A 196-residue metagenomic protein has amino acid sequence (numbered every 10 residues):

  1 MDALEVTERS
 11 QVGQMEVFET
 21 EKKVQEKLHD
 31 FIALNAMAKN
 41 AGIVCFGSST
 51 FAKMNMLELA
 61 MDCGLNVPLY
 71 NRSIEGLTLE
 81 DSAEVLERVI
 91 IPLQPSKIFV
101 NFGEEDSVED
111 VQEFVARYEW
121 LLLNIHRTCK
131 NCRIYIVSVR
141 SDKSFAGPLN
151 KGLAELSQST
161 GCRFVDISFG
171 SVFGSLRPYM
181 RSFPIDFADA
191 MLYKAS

Functional and structural regions predicted by a protein language model:
M1-V44, F51, M56-L57, M61-L65 (+4 more regions): N-terminal secretory targeting modules
E16-A116, S144-G147: Conserved SGNH/GDSL esterase-like catalytic core that processes O-acyl groups on lipids and polysaccharides
D62-V67, E84-S196: Alpha-helical cap/lid subdomain in secreted, periplasmic, or secretory-pathway luminal O-acyl-processing enzymes
